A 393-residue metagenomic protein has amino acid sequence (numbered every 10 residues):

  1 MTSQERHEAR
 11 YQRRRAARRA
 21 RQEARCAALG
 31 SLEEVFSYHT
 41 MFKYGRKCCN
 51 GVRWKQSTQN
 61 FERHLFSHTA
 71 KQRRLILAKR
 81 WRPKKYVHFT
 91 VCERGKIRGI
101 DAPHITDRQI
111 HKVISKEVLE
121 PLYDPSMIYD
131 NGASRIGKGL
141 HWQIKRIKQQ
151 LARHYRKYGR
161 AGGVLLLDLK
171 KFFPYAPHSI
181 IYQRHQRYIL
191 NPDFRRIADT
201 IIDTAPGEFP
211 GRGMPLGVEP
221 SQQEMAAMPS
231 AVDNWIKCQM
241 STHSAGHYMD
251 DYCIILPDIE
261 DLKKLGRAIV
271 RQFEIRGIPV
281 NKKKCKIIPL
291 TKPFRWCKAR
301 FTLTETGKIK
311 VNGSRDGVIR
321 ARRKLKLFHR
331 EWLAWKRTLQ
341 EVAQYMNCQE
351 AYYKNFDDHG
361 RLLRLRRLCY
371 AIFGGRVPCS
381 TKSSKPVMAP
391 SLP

Functional and structural regions predicted by a protein language model:
M1-A70, R74, M388-P393: Non-catalytic, polymerase-adjacent accessory regions of viral genome-replication enzymes
M1-Q12, A16, P103, R108 (+8 more regions): Right-hand nucleic-acid polymerase module
S31-L32, S115-L167, K171-P174: Active-site-proximal segment of RNA-dependent polymerases
R74-K96, Q109, D193-P206: Reverse-transcriptase-like RNA-dependent polymerase core
Y86, G246-D250, K282-K283: Short Gly/Ser/Thr- and Asp/Glu-enriched loop/turn motifs at secondary-structure junctions
I97-I128, P210-C238: Conserved pre-motif C helix in the palm subdomain of viral-like polymerases
A133-W142, G246, C253-I255, I287-T291: Beta-rich nucleic-acid/ligand-interaction surfaces
Q150-M249, C253-A268, Q272, I288 (+3 more regions): Conserved polymerase palm-domain catalytic core
